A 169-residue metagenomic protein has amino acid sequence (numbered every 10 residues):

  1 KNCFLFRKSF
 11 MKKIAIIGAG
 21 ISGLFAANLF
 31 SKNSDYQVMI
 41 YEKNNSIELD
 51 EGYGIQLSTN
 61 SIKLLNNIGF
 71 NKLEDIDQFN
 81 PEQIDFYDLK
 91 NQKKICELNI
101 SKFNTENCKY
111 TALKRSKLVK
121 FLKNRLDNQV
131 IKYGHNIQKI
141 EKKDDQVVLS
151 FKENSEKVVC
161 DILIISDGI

Functional and structural regions predicted by a protein language model:
K1-F10: Short, Lys/Arg-enriched N-terminal segments with co-localized hydrophobic residues within the first ~10-30 amino acids
M11-S22: Beta1/beta-strand and adjacent pyrophosphate-binding region of the FAD-binding site in flavoprotein oxidoreductases
I14, S31, S58-I169: Conserved N-terminal helical subregion
G18, E42, I165: Short beta-strand/turn micro-motifs composed of small residues that flank or help shape donor/cofactor-binding pockets
F25: Conserved SAM/SAH-binding loop-helix junction of Class I S-adenosyl-L-methionine-dependent methyltransferases
S31-E51: Glycine-rich FAD pyrophosphate-binding loop
Y53-L57: Active-site loop of classical SDR/Rossmann-like NAD(P)-dependent oxidoreductases, centered on the catalytic Tyr-X3-Lys
